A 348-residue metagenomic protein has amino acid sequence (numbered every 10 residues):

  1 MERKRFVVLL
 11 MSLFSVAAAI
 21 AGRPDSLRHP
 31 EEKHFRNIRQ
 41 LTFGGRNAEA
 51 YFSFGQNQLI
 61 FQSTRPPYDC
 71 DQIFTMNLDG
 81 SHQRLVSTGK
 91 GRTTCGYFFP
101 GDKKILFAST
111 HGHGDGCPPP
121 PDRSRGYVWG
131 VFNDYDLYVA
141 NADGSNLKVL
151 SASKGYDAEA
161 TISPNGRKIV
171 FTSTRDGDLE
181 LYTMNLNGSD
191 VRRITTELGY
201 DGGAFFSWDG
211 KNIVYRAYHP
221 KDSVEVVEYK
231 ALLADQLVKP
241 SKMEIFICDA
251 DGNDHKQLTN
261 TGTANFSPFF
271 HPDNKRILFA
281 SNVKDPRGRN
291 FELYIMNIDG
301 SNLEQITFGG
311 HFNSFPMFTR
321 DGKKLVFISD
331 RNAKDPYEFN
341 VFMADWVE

Functional and structural regions predicted by a protein language model:
G22-R36, Y135: Blade/loop signatures of beta-propeller domains
S26, N37-D69: Beta-strand-rich domains and repeat architectures in extracellular enzymes and scaffolds, especially beta-propellers
N37-Q40, S81-R84, S145-K148, S189-R193 (+2 more regions): Predominantly a core beta-strand signature of beta-propeller blades across repeat-based propeller domains
F43-R46, S63-I73, T88-T93, A108-D136 (+9 more regions): A flexible loop/linker signature enriched in serine peptidases of the S9 family
F54-G55, P100-G101, P164-N165, W208-D209 (+2 more regions): Residue-level detector of Asp-centered blade-edge/turn motifs that repeat once per structural unit in beta-propeller
L59-I60, I105, I169-V170, I213 (+2 more regions): Hydrophobic beta-strand positions that form the internal "hydrophobic ladder" of WD40/Gbeta-like beta-propeller blades
N77-S81, N141-S145, N185-S189, D249-N253 (+2 more regions): Short loop/turn segments that connect beta-strands within beta-propeller blades
